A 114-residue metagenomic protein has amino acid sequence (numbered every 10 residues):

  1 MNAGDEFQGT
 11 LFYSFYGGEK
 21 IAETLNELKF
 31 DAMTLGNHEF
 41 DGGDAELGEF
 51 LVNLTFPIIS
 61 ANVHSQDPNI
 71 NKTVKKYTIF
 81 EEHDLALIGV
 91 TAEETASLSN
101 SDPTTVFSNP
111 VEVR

Functional and structural regions predicted by a protein language model:
M1-R114: Acidic, metal/ion-coordinating pockets
